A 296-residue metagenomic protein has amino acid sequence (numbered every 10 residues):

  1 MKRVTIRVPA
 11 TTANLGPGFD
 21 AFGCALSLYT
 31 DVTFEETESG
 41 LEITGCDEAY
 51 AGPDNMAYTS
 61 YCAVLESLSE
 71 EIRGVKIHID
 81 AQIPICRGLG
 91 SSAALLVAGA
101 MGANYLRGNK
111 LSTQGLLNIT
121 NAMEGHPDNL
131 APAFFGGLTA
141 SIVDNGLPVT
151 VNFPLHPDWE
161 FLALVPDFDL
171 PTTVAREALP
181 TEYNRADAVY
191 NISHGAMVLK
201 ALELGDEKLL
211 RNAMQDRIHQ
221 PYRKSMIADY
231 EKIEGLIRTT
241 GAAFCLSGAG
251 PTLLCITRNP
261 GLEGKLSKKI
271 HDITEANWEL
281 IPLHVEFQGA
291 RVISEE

Functional and structural regions predicted by a protein language model:
M1-R87, M101, Y105, N109-L111 (+2 more regions): ATP-binding N-lobe of GHMP and related small-molecule kinases
R7-P9, A25, A133-G136, I142 (+3 more regions): Short beta-strand segments
T12-N14, G23-L26, S69-E70, G88 (+6 more regions): Solvent-exposed alpha-helices and their adjacent loops that cap or buttress functional pockets in soluble metabolic
E35, A133-D144, C255-R258, I293-E295: Short beta-strand-to-turn element immediately C-terminal to the catalytic PLP-Schiff-base lysine in fold type I
E66, E71-P148: Gly/Ser-rich oxyanion-binding loop with an adjacent helix/lid that shapes the negatively charged ligand pocket
D158-T240: Acyltransferase
L202-E296: Glycine-rich, charge-dense phosphate/pyrophosphate-binding loop(s) and the adjacent flexible "lid"/catalytic subdomain
